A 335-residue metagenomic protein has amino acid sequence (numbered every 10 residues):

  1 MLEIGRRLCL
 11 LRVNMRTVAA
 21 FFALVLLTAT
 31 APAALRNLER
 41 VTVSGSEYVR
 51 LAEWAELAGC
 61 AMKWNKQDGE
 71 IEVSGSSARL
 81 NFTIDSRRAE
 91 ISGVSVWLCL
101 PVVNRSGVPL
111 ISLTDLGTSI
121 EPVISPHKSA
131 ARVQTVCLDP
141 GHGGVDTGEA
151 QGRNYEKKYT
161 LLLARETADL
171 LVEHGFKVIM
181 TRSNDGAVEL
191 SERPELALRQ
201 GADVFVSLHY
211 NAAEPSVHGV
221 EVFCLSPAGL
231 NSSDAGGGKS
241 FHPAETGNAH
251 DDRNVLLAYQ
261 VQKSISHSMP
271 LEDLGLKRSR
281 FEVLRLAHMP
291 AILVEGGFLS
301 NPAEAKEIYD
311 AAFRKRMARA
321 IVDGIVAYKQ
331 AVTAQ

Functional and structural regions predicted by a protein language model:
E3, L10-N14: Short, positively charged and aromatic/hydrophobic N-terminal segments
R6-C9, T42: Transmembrane signal-anchor hairpin modules in multi-pass inner-membrane enzymes, especially those that act on
R7, G107, Q134, P290-I292: A generic secondary-structure signal marking the coil-to-beta-strand transition
A19-A29: Bacterial N-terminal signal peptides
L24, W64, H127-S129, A213 (+2 more regions): Sterically constrained small-residue positions within well-ordered secondary structures of folded domains
A31-G152, Y159-L162, L170, H174: Primary recognition of N-terminal secretory signal peptides and signal-anchoring hydrophobic helices
N154-Q335: Active-site-proximal helix/loop segments of hydrolytic enzymes
